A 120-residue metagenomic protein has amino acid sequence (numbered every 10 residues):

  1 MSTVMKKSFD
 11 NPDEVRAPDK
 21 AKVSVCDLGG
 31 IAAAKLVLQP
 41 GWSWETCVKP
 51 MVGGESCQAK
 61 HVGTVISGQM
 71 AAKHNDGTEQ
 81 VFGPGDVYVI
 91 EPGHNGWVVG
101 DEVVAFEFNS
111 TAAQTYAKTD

Functional and structural regions predicted by a protein language model:
M1-V37, E45-T46, D120: A short, N-terminal "cap"/entry segment at the start of jelly-roll beta-barrel domains of the cupin/DSBH fold
S2-D13, W97-D120: Double-stranded beta-helix
I31, P50-D76: Glycine- and acidic-residue-biased ligand/ion/polar-headgroup-sensing regions
K35, H74, P92, V98 (+1 more regions): Residue-level recognition of conserved beta-strand positions in structured domain cores
K35-S56, E79: Conserved short histidine dyad/triad with adjacent acidic residue
L36-L38, G63, Y88: Conserved GNAT-family N-acetyltransferase fold
S43-W44, G68-K73, G96: Short beta-strand segments in beta-sandwich/barrel cores
H74-G93: Short acidic-glycine-tyrosine-enriched beta hairpin
